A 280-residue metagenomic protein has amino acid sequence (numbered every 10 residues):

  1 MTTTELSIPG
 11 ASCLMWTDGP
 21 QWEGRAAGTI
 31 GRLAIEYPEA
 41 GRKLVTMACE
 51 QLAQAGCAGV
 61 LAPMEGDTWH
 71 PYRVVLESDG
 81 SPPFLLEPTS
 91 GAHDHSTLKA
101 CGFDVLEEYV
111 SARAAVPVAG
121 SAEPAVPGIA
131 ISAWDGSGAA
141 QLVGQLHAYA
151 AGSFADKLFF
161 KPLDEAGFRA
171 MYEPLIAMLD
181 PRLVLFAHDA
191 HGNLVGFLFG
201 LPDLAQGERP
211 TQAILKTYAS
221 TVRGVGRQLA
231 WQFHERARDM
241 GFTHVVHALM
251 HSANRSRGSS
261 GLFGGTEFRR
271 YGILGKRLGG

Functional and structural regions predicted by a protein language model:
M1-A58: Non-cleavable N-terminal signal-anchor transmembrane helices
M1-G24, S137-Y218: A conserved beta-strand-loop-helix scaffold within acyl/acetyltransferase catalytic domains
A27-I30, I131, L215: Hydrophobic residues on conserved beta-strands that form the core of alpha/beta folds
A34-G56, M64, P71-Y72, G80-A100: A gly/proline- and charged-residue-enriched helix-loop-helix capping module
P38-A53, L215-K216, V222-D239: Conserved acetyl-CoA-binding loop-helix of GNAT-fold acetyltransferases
L61-G66, L249: Glycine-rich, histidine-containing beta strand-loop boundary motifs that form or position
W69-V118, L183-L185, F197-T221, W231-G280: Active-site/acyl-donor-binding loops of N-acyltransferases
P88-F159: Acyltransferase donor/substrate-recognition loop-hinge adjacent to the catalytic core
